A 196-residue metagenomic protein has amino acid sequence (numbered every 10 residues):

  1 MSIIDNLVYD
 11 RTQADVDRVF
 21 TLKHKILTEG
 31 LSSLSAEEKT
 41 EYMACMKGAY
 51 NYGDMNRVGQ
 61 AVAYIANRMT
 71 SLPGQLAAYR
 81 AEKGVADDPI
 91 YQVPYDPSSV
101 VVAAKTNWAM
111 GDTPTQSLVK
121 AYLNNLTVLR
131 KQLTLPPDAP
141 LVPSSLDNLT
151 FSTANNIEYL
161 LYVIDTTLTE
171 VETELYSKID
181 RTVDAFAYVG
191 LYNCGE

Functional and structural regions predicted by a protein language model:
M1-E196: Extracellular "spike/adhesin" assembly and maturation modules and analogous cytosolic coiled-coil scaffolds
